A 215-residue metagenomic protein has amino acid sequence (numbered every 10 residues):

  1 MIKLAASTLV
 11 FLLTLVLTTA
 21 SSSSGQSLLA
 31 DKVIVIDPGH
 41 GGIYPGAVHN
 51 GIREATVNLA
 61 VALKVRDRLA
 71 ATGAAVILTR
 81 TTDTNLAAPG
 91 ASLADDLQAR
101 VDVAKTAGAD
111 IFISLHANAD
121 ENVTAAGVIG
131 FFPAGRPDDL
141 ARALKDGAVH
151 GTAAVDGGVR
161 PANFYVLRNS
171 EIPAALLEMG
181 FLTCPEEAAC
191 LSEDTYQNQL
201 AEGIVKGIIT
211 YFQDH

Functional and structural regions predicted by a protein language model:
M1-T8: Positively charged n-region of N-terminal signal peptides that target proteins for export
T8-V16: Bacterial N-terminal signal peptides
V16-S22: C-terminal segment of classical bacterial N-terminal signal peptides
S24-L140, H150: Catalytic-core regions of hydrolytic enzymes
N58, P137, A141, E193 (+1 more regions): Short, charged, low-complexity patches
D102, A107, S114-N122, G158-H215: Active-site-adjacent mobile loop/cap segments within catalytic or ligand-binding domains
P137-R160: Active-site-adjacent substrate-binding region of metalloamidase/peptidase-like peptide-processing proteins
